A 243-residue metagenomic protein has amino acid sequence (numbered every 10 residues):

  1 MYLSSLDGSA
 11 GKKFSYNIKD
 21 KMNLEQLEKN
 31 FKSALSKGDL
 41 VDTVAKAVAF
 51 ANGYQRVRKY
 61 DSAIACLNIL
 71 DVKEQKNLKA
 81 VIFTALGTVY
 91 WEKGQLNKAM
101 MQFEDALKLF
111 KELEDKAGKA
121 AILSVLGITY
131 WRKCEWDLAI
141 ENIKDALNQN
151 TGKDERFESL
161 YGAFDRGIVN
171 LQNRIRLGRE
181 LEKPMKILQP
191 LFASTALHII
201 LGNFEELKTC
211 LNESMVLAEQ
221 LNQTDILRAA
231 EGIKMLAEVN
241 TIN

Functional and structural regions predicted by a protein language model:
M1-K79, T84, A230-L236, N243: Flexible inter-repeat linkers and adjacent short helices within tandem amphipathic alpha-helical repeat scaffolds
A34-L35, Y54, L67, E74 (+6 more regions): Eukaryotic all-alpha helical interaction scaffolds
A45-R56, V81-E92, A117-R132, E155-A163 (+2 more regions): Conserved alpha-helical positions within TPR/SEL1-like repeat arrays
I143-N148, K208-N222: TPR/TPR-like (Sel1-like) alpha-helical repeat modules
